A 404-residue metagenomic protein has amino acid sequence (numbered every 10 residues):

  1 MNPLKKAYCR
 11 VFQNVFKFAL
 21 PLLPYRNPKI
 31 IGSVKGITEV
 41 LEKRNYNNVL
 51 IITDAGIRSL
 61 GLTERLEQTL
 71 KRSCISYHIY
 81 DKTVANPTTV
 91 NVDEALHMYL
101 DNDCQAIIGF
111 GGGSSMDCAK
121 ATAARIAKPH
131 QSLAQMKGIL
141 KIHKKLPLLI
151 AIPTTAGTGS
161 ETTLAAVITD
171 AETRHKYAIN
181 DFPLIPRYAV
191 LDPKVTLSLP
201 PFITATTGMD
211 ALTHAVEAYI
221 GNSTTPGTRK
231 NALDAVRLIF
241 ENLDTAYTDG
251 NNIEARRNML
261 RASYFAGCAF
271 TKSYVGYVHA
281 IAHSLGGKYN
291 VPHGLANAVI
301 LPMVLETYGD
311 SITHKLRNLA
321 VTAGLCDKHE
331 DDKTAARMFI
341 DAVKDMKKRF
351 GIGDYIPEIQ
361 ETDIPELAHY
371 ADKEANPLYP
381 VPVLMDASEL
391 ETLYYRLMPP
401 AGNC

Functional and structural regions predicted by a protein language model:
M1-I79, P400-C404: An N-terminal, well-structured beta->alpha segment
N2-Y8, L316, C326-C404: C-terminal charged capping/lid subdomain of soluble metabolic enzymes
L50, R58-H130, T245-R256: N-terminal small/polar loop signature for handling phosphorylated ligands or for N-terminal nucleophile
V90-K194: Glycine/threonine-rich beta-strand-loop-alpha-helix active-site module that forms ligand/phosphate-binding
A165-S273: Carboxylate- and glycine-rich phosphate/diphosphate-binding segment that chelates Mg2+/Mn2+
N222-N231, A246-N258, S273-V278, E330-A336 (+2 more regions): Flexible, glycine/charged-enriched surface loops at secondary-structure junctions
S273-M338, K344: C-terminal catalytic subdomain
